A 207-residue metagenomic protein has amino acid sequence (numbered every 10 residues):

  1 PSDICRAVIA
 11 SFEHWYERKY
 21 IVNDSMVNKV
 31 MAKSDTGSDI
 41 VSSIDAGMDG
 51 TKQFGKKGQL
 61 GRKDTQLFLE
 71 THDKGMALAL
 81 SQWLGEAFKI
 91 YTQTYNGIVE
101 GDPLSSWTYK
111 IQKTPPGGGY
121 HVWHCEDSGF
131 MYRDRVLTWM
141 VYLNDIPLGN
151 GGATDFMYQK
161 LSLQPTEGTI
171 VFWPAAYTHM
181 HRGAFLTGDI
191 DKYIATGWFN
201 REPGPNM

Functional and structural regions predicted by a protein language model:
P1-I170, T178-M207: Fe(II)/2-oxoglutarate oxygenase catalytic core
